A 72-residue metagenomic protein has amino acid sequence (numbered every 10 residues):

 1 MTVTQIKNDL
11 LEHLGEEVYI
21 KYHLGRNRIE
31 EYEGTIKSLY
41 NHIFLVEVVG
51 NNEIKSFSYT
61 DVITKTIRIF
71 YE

Functional and structural regions predicted by a protein language model:
M1-I29, V49-E72: Short glycine-rich, low-complexity segments
L39-F44: Short, conserved beta-turn/loop elements at beta-strand boundaries and strand-helix junctions
